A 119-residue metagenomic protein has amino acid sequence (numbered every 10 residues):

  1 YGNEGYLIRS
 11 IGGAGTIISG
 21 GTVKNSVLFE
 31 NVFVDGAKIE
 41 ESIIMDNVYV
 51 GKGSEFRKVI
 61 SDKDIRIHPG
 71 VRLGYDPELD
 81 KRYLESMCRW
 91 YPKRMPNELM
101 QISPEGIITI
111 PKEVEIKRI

Functional and structural regions predicted by a protein language model:
Y1-I119: Left-handed beta-helix
